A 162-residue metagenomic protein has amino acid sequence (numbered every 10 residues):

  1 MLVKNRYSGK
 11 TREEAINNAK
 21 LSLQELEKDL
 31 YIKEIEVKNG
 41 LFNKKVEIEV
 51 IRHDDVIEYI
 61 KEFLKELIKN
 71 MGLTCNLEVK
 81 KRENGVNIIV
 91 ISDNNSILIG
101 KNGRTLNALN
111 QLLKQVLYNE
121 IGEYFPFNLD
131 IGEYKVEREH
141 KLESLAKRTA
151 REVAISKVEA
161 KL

Functional and structural regions predicted by a protein language model:
M1-L162: RNA-contacting regions in translation and RNA-metabolism proteins, encompassing KH/S1 modules where present
